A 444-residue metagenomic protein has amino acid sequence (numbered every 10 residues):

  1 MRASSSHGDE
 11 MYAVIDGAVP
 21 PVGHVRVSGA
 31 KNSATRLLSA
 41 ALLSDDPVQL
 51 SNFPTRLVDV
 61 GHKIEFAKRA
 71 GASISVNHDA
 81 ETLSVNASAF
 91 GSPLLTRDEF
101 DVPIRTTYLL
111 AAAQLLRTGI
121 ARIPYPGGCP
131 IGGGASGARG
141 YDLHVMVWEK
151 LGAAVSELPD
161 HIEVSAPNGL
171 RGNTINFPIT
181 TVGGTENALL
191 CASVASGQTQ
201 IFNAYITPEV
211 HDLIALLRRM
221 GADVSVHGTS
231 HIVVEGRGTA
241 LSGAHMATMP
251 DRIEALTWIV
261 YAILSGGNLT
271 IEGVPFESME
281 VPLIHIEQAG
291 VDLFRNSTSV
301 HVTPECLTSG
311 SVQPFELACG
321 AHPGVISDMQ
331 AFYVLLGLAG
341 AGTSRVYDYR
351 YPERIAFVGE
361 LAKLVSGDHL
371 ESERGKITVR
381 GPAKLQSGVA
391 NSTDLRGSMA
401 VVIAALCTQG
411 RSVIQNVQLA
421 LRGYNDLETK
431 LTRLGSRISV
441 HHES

Functional and structural regions predicted by a protein language model:
M1-S444: Short, structured segments at the rim of ligand-binding sites
